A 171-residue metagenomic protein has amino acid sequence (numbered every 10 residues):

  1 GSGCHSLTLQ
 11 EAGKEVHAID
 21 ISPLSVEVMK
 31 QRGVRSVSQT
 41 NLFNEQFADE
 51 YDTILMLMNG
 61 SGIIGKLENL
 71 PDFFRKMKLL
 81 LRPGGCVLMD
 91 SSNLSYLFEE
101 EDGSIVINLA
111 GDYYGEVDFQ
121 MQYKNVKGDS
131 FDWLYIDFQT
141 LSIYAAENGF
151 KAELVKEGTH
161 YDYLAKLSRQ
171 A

Functional and structural regions predicted by a protein language model:
S2-K14: Conserved SAM-binding loop of SAM-dependent methyltransferases across substrates and taxa, primarily the Class I
S22-P23: Conserved SAM/SAH-binding beta-strand->alpha-helix loop
V26-V28: Short alpha-helix immediately C-terminal to the canonical SAM-binding loop
K30-N44: Conserved SAM-binding strand-loop segment of SAM-dependent methyltransferases
F43-I54: A short acidic, Gly/Pro-enriched loop at the edge of an enzyme's catalytic core that lines a small-molecule cofactor
N69-C86: A short glycine-rich, Lys/Arg-flanked "PGG" loop and its adjoining helix->strand segment in the class I
P83-S142: SAM-dependent methyltransferase
Y144-A171: Core SAM-dependent methyltransferase catalytic element
